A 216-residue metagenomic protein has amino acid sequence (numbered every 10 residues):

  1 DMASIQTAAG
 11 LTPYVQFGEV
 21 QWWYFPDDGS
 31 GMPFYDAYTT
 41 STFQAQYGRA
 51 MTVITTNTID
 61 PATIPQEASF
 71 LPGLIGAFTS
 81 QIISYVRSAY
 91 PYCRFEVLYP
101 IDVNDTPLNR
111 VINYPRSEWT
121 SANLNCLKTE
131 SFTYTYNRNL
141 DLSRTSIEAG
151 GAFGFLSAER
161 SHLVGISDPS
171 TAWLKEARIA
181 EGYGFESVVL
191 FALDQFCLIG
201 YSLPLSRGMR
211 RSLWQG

Functional and structural regions predicted by a protein language model:
D1-A89, I101, N109-Y114: Polysaccharide-binding and catalytic clefts of secreted carbohydrate-active enzymes
I5, Q81-A89, Y114-N123, E148-A149 (+2 more regions): Alpha-helical structural signal in soluble globular domains
A9-P13, Y90-F95, F155-A158, G184-S187: Loop/turn elements at helix/coil->beta-strand transitions in domains of secreted/extracellular proteins
Q16, S88-Y136: Substrate-binding cleft/loops of secretory-pathway carbohydrate-active enzymes
W22-W23, W119, W173, W214: A residue-identity detector for tryptophan
F25-S30, T106-N113, R138-D141, W173 (+1 more regions): A short acidic (Asp/Glu
I59-I64, R94, G154-F155: Generic detector of short, locally flexible boundary/turn motifs and exposed helical patches
L124-G216: Substrate-binding cleft of secreted/luminal carbohydrate-active enzymes
